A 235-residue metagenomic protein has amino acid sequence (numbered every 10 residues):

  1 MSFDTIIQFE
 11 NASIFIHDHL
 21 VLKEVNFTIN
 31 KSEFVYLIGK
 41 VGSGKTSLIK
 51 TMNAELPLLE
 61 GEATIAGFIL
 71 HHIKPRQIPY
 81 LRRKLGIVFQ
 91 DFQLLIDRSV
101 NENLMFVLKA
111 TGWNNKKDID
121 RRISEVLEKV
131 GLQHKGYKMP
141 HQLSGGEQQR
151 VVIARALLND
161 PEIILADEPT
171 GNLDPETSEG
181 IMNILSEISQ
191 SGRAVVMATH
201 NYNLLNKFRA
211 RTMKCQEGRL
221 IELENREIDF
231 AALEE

Functional and structural regions predicted by a protein language model:
N53: Helix-to-loop junction immediately C-terminal to a conserved catalytic motif
G61-I69: Conserved ABC transporter NBD signature motif
D97-F106: Short coil-to-helix segment of the ABC ATPase nucleotide-binding domain corresponding to the Q-loop/switch region
M139-L143, E147: Conserved ABC ATPase signature
L158-E162: A short, proline-enriched helix->beta-strand linker immediately N-terminal to the Walker B motif in ABC-type P-loop
I164-D167: Catalytic Walker B motif of ABC-type/P-loop ATPase nucleotide-binding domains
P175-T177: Helix N-cap at the start of a conserved alpha-helix in ABC-type nucleotide-binding domains
